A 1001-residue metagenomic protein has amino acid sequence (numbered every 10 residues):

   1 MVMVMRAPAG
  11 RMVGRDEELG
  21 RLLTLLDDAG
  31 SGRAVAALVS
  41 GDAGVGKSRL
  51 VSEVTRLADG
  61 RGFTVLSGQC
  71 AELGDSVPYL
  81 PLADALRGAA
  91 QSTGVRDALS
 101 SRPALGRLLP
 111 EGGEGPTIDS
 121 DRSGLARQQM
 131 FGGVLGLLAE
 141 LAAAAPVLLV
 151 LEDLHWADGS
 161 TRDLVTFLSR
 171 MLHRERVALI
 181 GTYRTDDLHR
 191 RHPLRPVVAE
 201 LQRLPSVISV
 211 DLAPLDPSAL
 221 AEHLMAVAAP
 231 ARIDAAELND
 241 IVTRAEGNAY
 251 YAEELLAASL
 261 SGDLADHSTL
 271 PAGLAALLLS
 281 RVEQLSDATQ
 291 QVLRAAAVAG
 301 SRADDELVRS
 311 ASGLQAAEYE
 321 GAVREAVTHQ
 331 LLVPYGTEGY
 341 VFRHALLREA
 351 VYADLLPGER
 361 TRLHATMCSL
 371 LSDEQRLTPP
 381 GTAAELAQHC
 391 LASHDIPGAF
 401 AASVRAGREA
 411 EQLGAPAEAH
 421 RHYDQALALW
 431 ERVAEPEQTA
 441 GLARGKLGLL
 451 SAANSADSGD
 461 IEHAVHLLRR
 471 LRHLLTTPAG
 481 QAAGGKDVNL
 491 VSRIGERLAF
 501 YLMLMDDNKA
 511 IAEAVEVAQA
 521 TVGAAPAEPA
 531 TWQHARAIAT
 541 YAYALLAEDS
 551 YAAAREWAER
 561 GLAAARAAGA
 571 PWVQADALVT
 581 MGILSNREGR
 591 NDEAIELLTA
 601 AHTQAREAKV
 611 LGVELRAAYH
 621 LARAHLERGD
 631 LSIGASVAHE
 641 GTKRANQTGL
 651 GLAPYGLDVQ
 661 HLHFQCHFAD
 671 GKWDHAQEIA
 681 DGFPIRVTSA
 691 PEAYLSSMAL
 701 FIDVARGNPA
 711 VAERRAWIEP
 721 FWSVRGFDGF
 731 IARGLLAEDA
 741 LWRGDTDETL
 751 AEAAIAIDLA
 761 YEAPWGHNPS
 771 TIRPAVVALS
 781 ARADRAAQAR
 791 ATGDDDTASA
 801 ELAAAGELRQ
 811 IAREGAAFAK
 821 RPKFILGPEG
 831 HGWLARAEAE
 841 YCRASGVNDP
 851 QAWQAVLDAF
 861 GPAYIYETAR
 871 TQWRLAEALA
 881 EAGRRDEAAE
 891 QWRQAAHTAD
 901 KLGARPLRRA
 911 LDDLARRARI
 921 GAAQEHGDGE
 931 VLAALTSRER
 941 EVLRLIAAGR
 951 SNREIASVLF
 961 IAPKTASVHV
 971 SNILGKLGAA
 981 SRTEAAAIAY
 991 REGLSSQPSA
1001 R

Functional and structural regions predicted by a protein language model:
V2, L80-L148, A199-Q202, S206 (+3 more regions): Conserved Walker-type P-loop NTP-binding/catalytic site
R33-A34, V77, T337, L377-A383 (+15 more regions): Alpha-solenoid helical repeat architecture
A36, L50-V54, Y250, R302 (+9 more regions): Extended alpha-helical scaffolding segments used for macromolecular assembly and cargo binding
L38, G44, Y183, S261 (+15 more regions): Tandem amphipathic alpha-helical repeat scaffolds
V45, D84, L215, A219-R421 (+1 more regions): Short secondary-structure boundary elements
D59, A235, L270, T382 (+6 more regions): Internal alpha-solenoid helical repeat scaffolds
A126-Q129, H173-D240, R244, E254 (+2 more regions): Alpha-helical sensor/transducer elements of the RecA-like P-loop NTPase core
R916, A923-A980, E984-A987, R991-R1001: Helix-turn-helix DNA-binding segment
